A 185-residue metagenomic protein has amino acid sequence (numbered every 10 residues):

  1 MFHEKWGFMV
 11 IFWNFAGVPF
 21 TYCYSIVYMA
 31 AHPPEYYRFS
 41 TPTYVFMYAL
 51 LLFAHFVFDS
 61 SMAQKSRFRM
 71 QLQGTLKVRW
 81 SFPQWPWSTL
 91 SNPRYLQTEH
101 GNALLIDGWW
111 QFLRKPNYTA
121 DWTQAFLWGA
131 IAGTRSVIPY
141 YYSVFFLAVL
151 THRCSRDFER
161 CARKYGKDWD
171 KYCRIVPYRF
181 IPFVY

Functional and structural regions predicted by a protein language model:
M1-D107, T119-Y185: Membrane-anchoring alpha-helices and their flanking helix-loop junctions
W110-Q111: Transmembrane alpha-helices and adjacent helix-loop boundaries
R114: C-terminal substrate/ligand-recognition segments
